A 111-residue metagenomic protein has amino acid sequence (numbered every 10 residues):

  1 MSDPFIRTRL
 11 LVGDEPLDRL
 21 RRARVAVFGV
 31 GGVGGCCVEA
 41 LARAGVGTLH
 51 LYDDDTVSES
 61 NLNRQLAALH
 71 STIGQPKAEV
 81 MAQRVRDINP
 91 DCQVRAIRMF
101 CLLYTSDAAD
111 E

Functional and structural regions predicted by a protein language model:
M1-A26: N-terminal charged helix/coil linker that caps or initiates catalytic domains
V33: Hydrophobic/small residue at the entry helix of a nucleotide-binding pocket
A44-T48: Conserved S-adenosyl-L-methionine
L51-I88: Glycine-rich phosphate-binding loop and adjoining beta1-alpha1-beta2 segment of Rossmann-like nucleotide-binding folds
V94-A96: Hydrophobic/aromatic anchor residues within beta-strands of the central parallel beta-sheet of Rossmann-like
R98-F100: Conserved acidic residues
Y104-E111: Conserved small/polar residues in nucleotide/adenosyl-binding loops
